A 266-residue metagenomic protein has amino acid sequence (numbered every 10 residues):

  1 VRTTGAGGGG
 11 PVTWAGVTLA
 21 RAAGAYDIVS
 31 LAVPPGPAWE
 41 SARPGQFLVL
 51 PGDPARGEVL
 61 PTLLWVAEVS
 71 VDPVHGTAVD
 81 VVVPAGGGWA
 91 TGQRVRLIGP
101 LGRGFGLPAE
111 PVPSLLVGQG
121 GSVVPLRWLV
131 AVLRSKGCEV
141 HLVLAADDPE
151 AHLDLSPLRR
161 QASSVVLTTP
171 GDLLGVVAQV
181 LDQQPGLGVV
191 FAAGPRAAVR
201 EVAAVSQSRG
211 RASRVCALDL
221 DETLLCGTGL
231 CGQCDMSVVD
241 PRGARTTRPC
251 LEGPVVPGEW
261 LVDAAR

Functional and structural regions predicted by a protein language model:
R2-Q93, D147: Ferredoxin-reductase
A42, E58-L60, P108-E110, T228-G229 (+1 more regions): Short glycine/proline-enriched turns and hinge-like loops at secondary-structure junctions
V49, V95-I98, D235: Hydrophobic beta-strand signal
D53-G57, I98-F105, D240: Short, charged beta-turn/beta-strand-edge "cap" motif at the junction between a beta-strand and an adjacent loop
V66-S70, L251-V256, D263: A short, sequence-level motif marking secondary-structure junctions
G87-L225: FNR/FR-type flavoprotein reductase catalytic core
D221-V255: Local cysteine-cluster metal-coordination motifs and their immediate loop/turn environment, predominantly Fe-S cluster
T246, G258-R266: A charged, well-structured terminal subsegment
